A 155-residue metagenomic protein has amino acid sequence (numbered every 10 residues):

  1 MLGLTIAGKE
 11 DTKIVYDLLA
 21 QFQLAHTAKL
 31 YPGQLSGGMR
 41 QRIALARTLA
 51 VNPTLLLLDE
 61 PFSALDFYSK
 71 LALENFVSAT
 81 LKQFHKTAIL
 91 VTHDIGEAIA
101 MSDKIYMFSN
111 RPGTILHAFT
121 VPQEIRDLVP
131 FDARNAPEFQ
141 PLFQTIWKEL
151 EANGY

Functional and structural regions predicted by a protein language model:
G8-T27: Conserved ABC ATPase "signature" region
L30-G33, V51: Conserved signature/switch motifs of ABC ATPase nucleotide-binding domains
S36-R42: ABC ATPase nucleotide-binding domain "signature motif"
L45: Hydrophobic anchor residue at the start of the ABC signature
L56-D59: Catalytic Walker B motif of ABC-type/P-loop ATPase nucleotide-binding domains
K70-F84: Helical segment within the ABC ATPase nucleotide-binding domain
H85-V91: Conserved H-loop
N110-L142: Conserved beta-strand-loop-alpha-helix hinge in the C-terminal portion of ABC ATPase nucleotide-binding domains
